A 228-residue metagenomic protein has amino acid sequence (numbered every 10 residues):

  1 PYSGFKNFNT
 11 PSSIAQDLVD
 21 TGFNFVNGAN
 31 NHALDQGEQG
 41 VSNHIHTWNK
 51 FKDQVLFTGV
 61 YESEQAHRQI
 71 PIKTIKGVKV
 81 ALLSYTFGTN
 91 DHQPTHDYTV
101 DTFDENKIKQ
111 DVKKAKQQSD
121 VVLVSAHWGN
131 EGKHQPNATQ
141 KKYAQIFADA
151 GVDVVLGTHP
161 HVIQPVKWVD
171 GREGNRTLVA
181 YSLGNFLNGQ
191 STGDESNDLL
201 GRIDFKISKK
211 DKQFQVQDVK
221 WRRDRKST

Functional and structural regions predicted by a protein language model:
P1-S227: Acidic, metal/ion-coordinating pockets
